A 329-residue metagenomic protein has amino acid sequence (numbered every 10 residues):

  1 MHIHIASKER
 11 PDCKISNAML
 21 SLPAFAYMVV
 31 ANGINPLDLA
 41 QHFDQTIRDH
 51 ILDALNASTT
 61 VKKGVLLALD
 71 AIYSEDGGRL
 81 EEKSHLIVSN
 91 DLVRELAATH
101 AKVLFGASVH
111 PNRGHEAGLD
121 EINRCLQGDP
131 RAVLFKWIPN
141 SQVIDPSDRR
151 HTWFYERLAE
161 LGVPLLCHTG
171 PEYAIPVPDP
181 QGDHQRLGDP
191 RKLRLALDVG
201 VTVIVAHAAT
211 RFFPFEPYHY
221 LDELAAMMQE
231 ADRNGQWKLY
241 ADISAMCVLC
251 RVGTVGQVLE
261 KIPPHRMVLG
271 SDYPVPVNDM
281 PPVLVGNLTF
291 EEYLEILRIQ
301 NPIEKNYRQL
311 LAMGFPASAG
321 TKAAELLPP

Functional and structural regions predicted by a protein language model:
M1-I3, G64-L67, L104-A107, V133-W137 (+4 more regions): Hydrophobic faces of well-ordered beta-strands that scaffold small-molecule active sites in alpha/beta enzyme cores
M1-L69, Y73-S84, A317-P329: An N-terminally biased module of ancient metal coordination in phosphate/nucleic-acid-related enzymes
H4-E9, A71-S74, N112-G114, Q142 (+4 more regions): Active-site environment of divalent metal-dependent phosphoester hydrolases
K14-N17, N32-Q41, Y73-H85, A174-L187 (+2 more regions): Short, flexible/disordered intra-domain loops and linkers
I51-T60, L86-K102, D120-R131, W153-L161 (+3 more regions): Acidic (Asp/Glu)-rich catalytic clusters
A68-Q185: Active-site gating/metal-coordination segments in enzymes
H115-L126, D145-H151, V177-L197, F213-D232 (+1 more regions): Distinct, well-ordered alpha-helical segments
A209-P329: H/E-rich (His + Asp/Glu) clusters that bind or coordinate divalent metals
